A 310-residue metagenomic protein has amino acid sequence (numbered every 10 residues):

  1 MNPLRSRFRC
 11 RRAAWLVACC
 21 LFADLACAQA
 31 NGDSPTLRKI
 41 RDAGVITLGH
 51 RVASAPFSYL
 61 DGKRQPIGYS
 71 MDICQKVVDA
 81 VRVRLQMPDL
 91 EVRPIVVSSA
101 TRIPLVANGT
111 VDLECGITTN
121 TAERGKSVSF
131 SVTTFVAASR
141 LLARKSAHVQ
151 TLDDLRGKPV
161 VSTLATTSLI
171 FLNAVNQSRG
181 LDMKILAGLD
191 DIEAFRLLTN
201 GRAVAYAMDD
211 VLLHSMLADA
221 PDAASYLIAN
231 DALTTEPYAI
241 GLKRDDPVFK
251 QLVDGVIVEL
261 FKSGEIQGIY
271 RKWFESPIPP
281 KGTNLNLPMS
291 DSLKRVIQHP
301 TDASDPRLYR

Functional and structural regions predicted by a protein language model:
A13-D24: Bacterial N-terminal signal peptides
A30-E114: Extracytoplasmic small-molecule ligand-binding "clamshell" domains of the periplasmic binding protein/Venus flytrap
N31, G68, D72-A80, S146 (+6 more regions): Extended ligand-binding regions for polar small-molecule ligands
L37, P66, I117, R124-T134 (+2 more regions): A structural signal for short loop-to-beta-strand junctions that line the ligand-binding cleft of periplasmic/secreted
T47-P56, P66-V83, T119, A137-D191 (+1 more regions): Bilobed "Venus flytrap"/periplasmic-binding protein-like clamshell domains and structurally analogous long
V52, F135-S146, A218-I257, S276-H299 (+1 more regions): Periplasmic-binding protein-like
Q75, Q86-D154, K294-R307: Acidic, polar ligand-binding/catalytic clefts
T101, C115-K126, I170-S178, T199-T234 (+1 more regions): A ligand-binding cleft/hinge motif common to bilobed small-molecule-binding domains
